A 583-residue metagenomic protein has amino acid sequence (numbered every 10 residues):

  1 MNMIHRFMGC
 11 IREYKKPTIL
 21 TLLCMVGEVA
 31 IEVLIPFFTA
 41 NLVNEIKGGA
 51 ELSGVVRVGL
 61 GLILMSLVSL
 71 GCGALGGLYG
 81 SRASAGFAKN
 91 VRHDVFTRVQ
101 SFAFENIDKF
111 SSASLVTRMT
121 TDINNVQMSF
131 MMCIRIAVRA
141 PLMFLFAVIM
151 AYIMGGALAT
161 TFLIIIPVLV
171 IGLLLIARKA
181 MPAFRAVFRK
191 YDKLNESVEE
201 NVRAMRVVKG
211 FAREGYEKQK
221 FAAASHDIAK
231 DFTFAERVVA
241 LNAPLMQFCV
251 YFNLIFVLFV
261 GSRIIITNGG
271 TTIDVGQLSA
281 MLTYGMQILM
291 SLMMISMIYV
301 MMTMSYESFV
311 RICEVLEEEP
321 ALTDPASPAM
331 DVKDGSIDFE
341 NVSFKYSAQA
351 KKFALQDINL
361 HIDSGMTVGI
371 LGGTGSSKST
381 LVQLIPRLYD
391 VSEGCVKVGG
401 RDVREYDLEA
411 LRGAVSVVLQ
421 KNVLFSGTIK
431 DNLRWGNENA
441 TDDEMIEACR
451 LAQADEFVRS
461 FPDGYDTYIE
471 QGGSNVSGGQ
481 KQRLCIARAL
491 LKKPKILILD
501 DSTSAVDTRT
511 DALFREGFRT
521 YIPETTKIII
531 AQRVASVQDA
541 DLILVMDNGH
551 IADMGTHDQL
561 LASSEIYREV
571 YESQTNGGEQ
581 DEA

Functional and structural regions predicted by a protein language model:
N2-E13, L115: A short amphipathic helical element positioned immediately N-terminal to and/or at the very start of a transmembrane
R12, T18-L75, Y79, Y152-A157 (+1 more regions): Transmembrane helix-loop-helix hairpins at lipid-water interfaces of multipass membrane proteins, especially the type-1
E13-K16, S101-E105, T121-I134, V138 (+7 more regions): An intracellular "coupling" helix at the cytosolic face of ABC transporter transmembrane type-1 domains
L23, G27, I31-I35, L60 (+5 more regions): Hydrophobic alpha-helical transmembrane segments of ABC transporter permease domains
L23-C24, I31-N44, M65-S112, V116 (+10 more regions): Juxtamembrane helix-loop junctions of ABC transporter transmembrane domains
E51, V55, F146, M150-I164 (+3 more regions): Helix-loop-helix
D331-A583: ABC-type nucleotide-binding domain
